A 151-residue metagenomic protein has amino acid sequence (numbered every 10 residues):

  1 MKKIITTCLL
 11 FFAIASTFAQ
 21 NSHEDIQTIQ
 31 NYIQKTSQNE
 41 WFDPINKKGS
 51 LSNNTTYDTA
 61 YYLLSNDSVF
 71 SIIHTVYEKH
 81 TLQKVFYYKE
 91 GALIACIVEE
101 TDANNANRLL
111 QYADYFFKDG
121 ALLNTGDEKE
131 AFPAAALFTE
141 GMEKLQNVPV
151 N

Functional and structural regions predicted by a protein language model:
M1-N21: Bacterial Sec-dependent N-terminal signal peptides
N21-N151: Extended, compositionally biased repeat/scaffold regions that form elongated interaction surfaces
